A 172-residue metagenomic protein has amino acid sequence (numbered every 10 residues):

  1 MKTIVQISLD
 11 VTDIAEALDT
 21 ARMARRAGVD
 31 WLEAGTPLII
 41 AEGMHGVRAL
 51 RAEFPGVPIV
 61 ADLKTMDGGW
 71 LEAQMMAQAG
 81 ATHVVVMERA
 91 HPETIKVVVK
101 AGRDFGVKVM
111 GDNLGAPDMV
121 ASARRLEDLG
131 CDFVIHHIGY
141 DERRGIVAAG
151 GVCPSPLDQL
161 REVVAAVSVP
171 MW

Functional and structural regions predicted by a protein language model:
M1-V5: Extreme N-terminal starter segment of soluble prokaryotic enzymes
D10, W31-I39, P58-M66, T82-E93 (+3 more regions): Catalytic beta/alpha-barrel core
I14-D19, L38-F54, D67-L71, E88-F105 (+2 more regions): Active-site-adjacent beta->alpha loops and helix N-cap segments on the catalytic face of soluble alpha/beta enzymes
A17-A27, A34: Accessory terminal and edge-of-domain segments that mediate assembly/interaction and cofactor placement around
R25, G69-Q78: Active-site loop-to-helix "anion-binding N-cap" substructures in soluble metabolic enzymes
A27, F54-V57, F105, V167: Helix C-cap/helix->beta junction micro-motif
